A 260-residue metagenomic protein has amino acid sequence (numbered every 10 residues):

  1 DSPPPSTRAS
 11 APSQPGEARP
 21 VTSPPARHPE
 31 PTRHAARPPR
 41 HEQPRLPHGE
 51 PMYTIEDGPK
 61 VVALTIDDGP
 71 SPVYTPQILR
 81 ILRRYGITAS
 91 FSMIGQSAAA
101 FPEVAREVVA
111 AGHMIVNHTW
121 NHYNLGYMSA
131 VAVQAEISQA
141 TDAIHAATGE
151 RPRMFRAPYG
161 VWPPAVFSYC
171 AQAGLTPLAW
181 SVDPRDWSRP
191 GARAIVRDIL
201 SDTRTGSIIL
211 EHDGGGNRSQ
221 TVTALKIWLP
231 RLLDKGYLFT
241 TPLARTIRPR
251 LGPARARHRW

Functional and structural regions predicted by a protein language model:
D1-L64, S71-R84, I227-P230, K235-W260: N-terminal pre-catalytic segment of deacetylase/amide-hydrolase enzymes
S10, G16, T119-W120, G214: Compositionally biased, intrinsically disordered low-complexity segments enriched in polar/proline residues
S23-T32, Y53-I55, R84-Q96, M114-I115 (+3 more regions): Short charge-dense sequence patches
P31-M128, A132-E136, T141-A143: Active-site beta->alpha N-cap acidic-glycine motif
Q77, A99-A100, Y123-L238, P242-W260: Catalytic domains of cell-wall/extracellular-matrix polysaccharide-remodeling enzymes, centered on de-N-acetylation
